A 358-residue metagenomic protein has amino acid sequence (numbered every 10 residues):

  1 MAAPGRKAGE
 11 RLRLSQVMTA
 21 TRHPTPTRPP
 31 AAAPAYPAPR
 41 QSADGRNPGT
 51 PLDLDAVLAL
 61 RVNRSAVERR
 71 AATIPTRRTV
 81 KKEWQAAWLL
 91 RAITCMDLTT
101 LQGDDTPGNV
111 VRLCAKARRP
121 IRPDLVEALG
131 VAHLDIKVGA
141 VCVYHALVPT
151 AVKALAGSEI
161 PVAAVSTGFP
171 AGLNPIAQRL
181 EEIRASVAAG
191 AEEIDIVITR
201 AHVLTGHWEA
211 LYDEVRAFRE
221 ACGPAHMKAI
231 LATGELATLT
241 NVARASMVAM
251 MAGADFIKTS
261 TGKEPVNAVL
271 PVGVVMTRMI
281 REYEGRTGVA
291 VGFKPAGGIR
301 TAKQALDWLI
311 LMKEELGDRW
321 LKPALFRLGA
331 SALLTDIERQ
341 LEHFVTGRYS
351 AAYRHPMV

Functional and structural regions predicted by a protein language model:
L12-L14: Leucine-biased recognition of intrinsically disordered, low-complexity hydrophobic segments
V17-G103, M250-M251, T277-F293, R300-V358: Alpha/beta catalytic cores of nucleotide-metabolism and tRNA/nucleoside-modifying enzymes
A86-A87, T106-I136, A146-F293, A302-L325 (+1 more regions): Alpha/beta enzyme core
G139, A296: Conserved aromatic-histidine-acidic binding/catalytic patches
V141-V143: Short, hydrophobic beta-strand segments that form beta-sheet elements in well-ordered domains
